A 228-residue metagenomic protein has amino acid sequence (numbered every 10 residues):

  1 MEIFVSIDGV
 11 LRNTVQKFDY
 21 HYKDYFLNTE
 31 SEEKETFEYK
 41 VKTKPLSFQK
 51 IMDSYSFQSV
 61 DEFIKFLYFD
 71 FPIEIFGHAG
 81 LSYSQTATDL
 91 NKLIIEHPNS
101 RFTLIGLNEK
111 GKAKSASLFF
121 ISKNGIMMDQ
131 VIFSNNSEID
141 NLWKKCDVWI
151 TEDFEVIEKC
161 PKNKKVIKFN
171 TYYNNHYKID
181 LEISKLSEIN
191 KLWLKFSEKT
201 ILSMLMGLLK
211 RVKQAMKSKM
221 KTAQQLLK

Functional and structural regions predicted by a protein language model:
M1-I7, F18-Y20, K213, K217-T222 (+1 more regions): Non-catalytic pre-domain segments flanking phosphatase-related domains
M1-S59: Active-site neighborhood of HAD-like aspartate-dependent phosphohydrolases
S6, I105-L107, I150, F169: Short hydrophobic segments within beta-strands
F57-T103, G111-S115: Short, acidic loop-to-helix structural element flanking the phosphoryl-transfer center in phosphate-processing enzymes
L107-K159: Substrate-recognition "cap/lid" segment bordering the active-site pocket of phosphatases
I132-N135, N170, S184-S187: Residues at the C-termini of beta-strands that transition into short coil/loop
W149-S184: Acidic, Mg2+-coordinating phosphoryl-transfer loop and its flanking beta/alpha structural elements, shared across
H176-I179, S184-K217, L227: Charged phosphate-binding loop/patch that engages nucleotide di/tri-phosphates or the phosphate backbone of nucleic
